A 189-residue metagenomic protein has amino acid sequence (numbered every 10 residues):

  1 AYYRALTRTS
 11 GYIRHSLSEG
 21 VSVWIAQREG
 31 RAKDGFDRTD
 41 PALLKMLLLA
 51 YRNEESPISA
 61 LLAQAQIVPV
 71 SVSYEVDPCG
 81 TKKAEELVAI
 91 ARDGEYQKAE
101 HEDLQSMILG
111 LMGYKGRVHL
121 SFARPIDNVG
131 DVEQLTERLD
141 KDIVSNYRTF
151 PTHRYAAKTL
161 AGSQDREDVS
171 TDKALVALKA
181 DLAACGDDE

Functional and structural regions predicted by a protein language model:
Y2-V23, G30-E189: Membrane-interfacial terminal anchoring regions of lipid-handling membrane enzymes
